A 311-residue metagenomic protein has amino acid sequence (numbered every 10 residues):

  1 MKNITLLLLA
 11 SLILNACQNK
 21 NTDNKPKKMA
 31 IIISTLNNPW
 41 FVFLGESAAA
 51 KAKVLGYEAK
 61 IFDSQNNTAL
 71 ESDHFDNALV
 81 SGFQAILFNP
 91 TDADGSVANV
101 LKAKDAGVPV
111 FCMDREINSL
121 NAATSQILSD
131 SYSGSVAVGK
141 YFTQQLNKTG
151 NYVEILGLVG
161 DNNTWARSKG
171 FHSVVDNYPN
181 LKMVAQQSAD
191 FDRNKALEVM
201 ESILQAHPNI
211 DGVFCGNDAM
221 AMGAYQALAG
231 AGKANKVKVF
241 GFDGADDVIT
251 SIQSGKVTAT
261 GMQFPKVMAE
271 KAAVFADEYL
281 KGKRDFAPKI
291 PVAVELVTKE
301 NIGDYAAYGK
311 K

Functional and structural regions predicted by a protein language model:
L14-A16: C-terminal motif of bacterial Sec signal peptides marking the signal peptidase cleavage site
Q18-K20: Bacterial signal peptide processing site
K28-S47, K51, L55, A59-N77 (+6 more regions): Extracytoplasmic "Venus flytrap"
W40-Y57, G134-V138, N162-L181, K195 (+4 more regions): Short, solvent-exposed amphipathic alpha-helices that sit in or adjacent to ligand/effector-binding or catalytic
E71, I127-Y152, W165-A166, K195-L197 (+2 more regions): Hydrophobic alpha-helical segments within soluble ligand-binding/sensing domains
F88-K104, F171, A185, A189-T250: Hydrophobic alpha-helical
D94-S133, Y141-Q144, N151, G157 (+4 more regions): Flexible loop/hinge segments that line or gate small-molecule binding clefts
I155, V159-N163, V174-V175, F264-K311: Hinge/cleft segment of the Venus flytrap/periplasmic-binding protein
